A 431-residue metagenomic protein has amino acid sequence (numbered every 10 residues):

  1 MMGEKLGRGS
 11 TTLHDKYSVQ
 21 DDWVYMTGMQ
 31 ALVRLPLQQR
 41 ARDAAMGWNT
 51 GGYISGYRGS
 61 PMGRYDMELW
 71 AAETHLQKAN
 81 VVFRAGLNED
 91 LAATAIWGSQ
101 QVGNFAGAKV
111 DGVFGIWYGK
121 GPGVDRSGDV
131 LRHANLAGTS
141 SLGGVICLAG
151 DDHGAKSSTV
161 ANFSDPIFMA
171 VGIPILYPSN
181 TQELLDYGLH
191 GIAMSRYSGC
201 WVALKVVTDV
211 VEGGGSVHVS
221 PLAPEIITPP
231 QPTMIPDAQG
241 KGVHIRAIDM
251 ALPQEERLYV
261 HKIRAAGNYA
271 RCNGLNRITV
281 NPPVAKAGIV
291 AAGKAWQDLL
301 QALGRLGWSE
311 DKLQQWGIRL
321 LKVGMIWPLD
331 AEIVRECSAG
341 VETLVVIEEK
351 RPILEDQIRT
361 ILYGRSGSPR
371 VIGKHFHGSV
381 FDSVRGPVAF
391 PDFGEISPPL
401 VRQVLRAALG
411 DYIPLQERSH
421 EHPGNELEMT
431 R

Functional and structural regions predicted by a protein language model:
M2-L35, Q39, P178-R431: Flexible, low-complexity linker and terminal segments
Q20, W48-I54, K78-V81, A108-F114 (+8 more regions): Short coil/turn connectors at secondary-structure junctions
Q20-V33, L37-Q38, A45-G51, P122-S127 (+1 more regions): Helix-rich catalytic cores of soluble enzyme domains
A31-M46, Y57-W70: N-terminal glycine-rich anion-binding loops that anchor highly charged ligand groups
R40-W48, E73-Q77, Q101-A108, G138 (+2 more regions): Alpha-helix termini
I54-G56, C147-A149, V346-E348: Short internal beta-strands
G56-Y57, Y118-G119, V290-A291, V346: Small/polar loops that bind or transfer phosphate-bearing groups
S60-Y197, V207: Thiamine diphosphate
